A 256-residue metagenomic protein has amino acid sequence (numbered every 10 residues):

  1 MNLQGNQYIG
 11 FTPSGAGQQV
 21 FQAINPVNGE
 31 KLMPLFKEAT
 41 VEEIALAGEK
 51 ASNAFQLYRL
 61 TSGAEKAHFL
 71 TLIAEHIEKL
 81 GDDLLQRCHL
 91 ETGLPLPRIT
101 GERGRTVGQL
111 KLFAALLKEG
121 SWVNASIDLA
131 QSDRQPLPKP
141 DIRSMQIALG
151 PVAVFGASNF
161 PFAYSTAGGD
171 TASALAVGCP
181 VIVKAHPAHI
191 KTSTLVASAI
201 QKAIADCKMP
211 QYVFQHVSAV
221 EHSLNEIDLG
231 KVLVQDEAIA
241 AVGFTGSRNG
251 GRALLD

Functional and structural regions predicted by a protein language model:
M1-L137, D206: N-terminal Rossmann-like NAD(P)+-binding subdomain of aldehyde/semialdehyde dehydrogenases
W122-D256: Rossmann-like NAD(P) dinucleotide-binding subdomain of oxidoreductase/dehydrogenase enzymes
